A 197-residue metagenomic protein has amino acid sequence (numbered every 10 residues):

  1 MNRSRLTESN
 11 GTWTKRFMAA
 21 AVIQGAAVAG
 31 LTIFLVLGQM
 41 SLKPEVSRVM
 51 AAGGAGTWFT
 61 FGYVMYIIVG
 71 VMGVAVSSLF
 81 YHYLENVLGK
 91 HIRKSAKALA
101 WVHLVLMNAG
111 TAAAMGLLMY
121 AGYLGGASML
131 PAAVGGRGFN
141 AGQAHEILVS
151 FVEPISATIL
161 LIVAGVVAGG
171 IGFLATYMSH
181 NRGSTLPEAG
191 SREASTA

Functional and structural regions predicted by a protein language model:
M1-L6, Y81-R93: Cytoplasmic membrane-interface regions of multi-pass membrane proteins
M1-T14, M50-A51: Long, K/E/R/D-enriched contiguous segments that form extended
K15-S47, G54-G89, A98-N181: Hydrophobic cores of alpha-helical transmembrane segments in multi-pass integral membrane proteins
N181-A197: Short, highly charged, low-complexity non-transmembrane loops/tails of multi-pass membrane proteins
